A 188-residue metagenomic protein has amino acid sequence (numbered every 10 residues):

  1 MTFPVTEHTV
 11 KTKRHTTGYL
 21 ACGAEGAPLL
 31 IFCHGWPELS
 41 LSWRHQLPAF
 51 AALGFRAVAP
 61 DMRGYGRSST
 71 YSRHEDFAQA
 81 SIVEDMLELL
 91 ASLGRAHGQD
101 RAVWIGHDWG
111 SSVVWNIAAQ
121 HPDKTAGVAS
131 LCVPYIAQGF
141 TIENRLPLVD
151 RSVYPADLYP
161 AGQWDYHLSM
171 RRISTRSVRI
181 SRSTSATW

Functional and structural regions predicted by a protein language model:
T2-V5, T17, V58, Y65-I105 (+1 more regions): Flexible "cap/lid" subdomain of the alpha/beta-hydrolase fold that forms the substrate-access gate
T6-T12: Short acidic-hydrophobic surface loop/beta-edge motif
H8, T17, I31: A broad, low-specificity signal marking well-ordered, structured residues that form hydrophobic/aromatic
T12-C22: A short loop-to-beta-strand scaffold at the N-terminal edge of the catalytic core in hydrolase folds
K13, E25-G26, L53, G98-D100: Residue-level preference for short coil/turn positions at secondary-structure junctions
L20-T70, H107: Conserved HGGG/HGGXW glycine-rich cap/lid loop of the alpha/beta-hydrolase fold
